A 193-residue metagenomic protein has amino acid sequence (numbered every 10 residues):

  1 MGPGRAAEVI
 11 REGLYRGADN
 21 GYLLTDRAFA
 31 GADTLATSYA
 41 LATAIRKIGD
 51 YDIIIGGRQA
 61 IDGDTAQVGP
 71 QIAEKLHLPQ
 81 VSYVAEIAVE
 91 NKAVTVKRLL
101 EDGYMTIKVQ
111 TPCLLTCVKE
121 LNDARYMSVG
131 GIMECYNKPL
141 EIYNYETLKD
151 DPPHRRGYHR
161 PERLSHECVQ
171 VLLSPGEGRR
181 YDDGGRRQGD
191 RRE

Functional and structural regions predicted by a protein language model:
M1-E193: N-terminal glycine-rich FAD/FM-binding segment characteristic of electron-transfer flavoproteins
